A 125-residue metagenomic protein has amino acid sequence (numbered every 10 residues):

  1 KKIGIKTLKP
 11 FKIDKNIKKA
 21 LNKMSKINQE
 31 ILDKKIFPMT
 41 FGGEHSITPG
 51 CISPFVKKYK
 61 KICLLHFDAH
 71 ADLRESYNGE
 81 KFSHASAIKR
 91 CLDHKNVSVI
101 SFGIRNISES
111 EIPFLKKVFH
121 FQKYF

Functional and structural regions predicted by a protein language model:
K1-F125: Conserved alpha-helical scaffold segments that buttress catalytic/binding sites
